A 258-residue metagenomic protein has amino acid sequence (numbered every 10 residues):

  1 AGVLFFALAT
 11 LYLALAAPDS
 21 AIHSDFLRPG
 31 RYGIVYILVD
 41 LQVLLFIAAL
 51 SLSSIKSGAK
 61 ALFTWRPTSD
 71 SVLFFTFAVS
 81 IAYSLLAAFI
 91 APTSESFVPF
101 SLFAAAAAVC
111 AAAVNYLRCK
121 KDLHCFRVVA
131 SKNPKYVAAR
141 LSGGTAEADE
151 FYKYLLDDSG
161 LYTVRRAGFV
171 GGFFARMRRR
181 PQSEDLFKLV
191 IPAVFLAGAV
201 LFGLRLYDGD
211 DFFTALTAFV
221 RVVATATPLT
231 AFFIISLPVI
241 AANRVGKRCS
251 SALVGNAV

Functional and structural regions predicted by a protein language model:
A1-L4, A59-S80, E150-F151, V164-L196: Soluble-to-membrane junctions at the N-terminal ends of transmembrane alpha-helices in multi-pass ion-transporting
G2-S57: Core alpha-helical transmembrane segments of integral membrane proteins
V3-T10, Q42-I47, L73-A87, A105 (+1 more regions): Hydrophobic alpha-helical transmembrane segments of multi-pass integral membrane proteins
L13-D25, S84-T93, F202-D211: Juxtamembrane "helix-exit" motif on the non-cytosolic side of transmembrane helices
P29-V39, T93-F103, D211-A224: Hydrophobic alpha-helical transmembrane segments
V43-S54, A104-V129, G160-V258: Hydrophobic alpha-helical transmembrane segments
T76-V79, V98-A112: Membrane-embedded alpha-helical bundles of polytopic integral membrane proteins
N133-L161, G255-V258: Cytosolic juxtamembrane regulatory segments of multi-pass membrane proteins
